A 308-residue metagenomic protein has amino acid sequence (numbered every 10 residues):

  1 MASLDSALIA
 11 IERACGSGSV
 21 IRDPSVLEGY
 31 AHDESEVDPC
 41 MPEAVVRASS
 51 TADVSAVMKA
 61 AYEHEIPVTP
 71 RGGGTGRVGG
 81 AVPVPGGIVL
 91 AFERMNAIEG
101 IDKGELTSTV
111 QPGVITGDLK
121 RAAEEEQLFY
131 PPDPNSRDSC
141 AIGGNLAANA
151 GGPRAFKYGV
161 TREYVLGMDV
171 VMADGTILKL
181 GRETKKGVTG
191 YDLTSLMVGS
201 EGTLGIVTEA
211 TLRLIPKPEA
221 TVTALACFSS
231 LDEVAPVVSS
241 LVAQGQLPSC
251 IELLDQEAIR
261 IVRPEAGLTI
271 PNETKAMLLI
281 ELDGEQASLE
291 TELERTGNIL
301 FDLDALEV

Functional and structural regions predicted by a protein language model:
M1-V308: Noncatalytic alpha-helical scaffold of FAD-dependent oxidoreductases
